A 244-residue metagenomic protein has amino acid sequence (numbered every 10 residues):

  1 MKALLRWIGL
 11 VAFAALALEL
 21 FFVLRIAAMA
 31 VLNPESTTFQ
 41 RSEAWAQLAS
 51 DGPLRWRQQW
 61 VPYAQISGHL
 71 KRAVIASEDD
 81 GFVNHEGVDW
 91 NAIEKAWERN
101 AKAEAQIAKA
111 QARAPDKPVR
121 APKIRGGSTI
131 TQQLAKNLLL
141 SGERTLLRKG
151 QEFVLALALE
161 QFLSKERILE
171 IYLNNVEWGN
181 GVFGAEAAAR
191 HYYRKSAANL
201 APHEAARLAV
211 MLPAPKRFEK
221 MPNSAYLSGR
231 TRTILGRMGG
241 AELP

Functional and structural regions predicted by a protein language model:
M1-P244: Juxtamembrane regions of bacterial inner-membrane/periplasmic proteins, predominantly the peptidoglycan biogenesis
